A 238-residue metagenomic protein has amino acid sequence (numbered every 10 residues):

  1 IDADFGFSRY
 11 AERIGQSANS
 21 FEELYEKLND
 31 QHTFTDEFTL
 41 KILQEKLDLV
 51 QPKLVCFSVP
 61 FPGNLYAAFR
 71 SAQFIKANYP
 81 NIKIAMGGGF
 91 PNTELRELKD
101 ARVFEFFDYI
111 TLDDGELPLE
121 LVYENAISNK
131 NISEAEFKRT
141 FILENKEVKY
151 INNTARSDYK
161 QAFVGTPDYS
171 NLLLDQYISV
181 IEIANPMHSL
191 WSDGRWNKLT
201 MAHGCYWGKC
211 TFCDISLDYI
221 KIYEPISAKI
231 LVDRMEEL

Functional and structural regions predicted by a protein language model:
I1-A3: Non-catalytic, alpha-helical, charged scaffold/linker segments that couple or flank catalytic or architectural cores
E12-K160: Glycine-rich beta-alpha loop elements in corrinoid/cobalamin-binding modules across cobalamin-dependent enzymes
P167-L238: Radical SAM [4Fe-4S] cluster-binding motif and immediate context
